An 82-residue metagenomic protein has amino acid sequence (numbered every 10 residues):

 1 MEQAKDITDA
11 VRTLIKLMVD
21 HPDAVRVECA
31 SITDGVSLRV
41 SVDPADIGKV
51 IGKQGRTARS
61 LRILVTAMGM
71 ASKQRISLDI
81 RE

Functional and structural regions predicted by a protein language model:
M1-I47, S60-E82: RNA-contacting regions in translation and RNA-metabolism proteins, encompassing KH/S1 modules where present
I51-G55: Glycine-centered tight-turn and secondary-structure capping sites
